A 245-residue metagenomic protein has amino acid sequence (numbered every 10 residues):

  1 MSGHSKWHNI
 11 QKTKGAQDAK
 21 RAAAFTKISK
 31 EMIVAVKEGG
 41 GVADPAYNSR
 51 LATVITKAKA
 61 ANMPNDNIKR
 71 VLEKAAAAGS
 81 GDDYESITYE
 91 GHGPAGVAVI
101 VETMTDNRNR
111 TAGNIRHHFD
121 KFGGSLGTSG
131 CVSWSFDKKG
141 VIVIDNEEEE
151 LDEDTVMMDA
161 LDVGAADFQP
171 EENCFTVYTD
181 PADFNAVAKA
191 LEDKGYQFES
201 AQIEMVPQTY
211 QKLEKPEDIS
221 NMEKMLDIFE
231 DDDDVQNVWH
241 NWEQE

Functional and structural regions predicted by a protein language model:
M1-G127, V132-V141, H240-E243: N-terminal cationic and glycine-rich segments that engage phosphates or anionic surfaces
V143-E245: Positively charged, low-complexity, intrinsically disordered RNA-binding extensions
